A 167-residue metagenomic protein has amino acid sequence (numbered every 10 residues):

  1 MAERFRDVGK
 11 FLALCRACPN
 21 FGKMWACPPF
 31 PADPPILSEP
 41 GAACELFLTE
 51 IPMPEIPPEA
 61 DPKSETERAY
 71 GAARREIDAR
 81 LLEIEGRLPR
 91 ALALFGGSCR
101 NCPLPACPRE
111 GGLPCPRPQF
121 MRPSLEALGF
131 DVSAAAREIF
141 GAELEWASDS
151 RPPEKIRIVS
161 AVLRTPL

Functional and structural regions predicted by a protein language model:
M1-L167: Catalytic cores of enzyme domains
